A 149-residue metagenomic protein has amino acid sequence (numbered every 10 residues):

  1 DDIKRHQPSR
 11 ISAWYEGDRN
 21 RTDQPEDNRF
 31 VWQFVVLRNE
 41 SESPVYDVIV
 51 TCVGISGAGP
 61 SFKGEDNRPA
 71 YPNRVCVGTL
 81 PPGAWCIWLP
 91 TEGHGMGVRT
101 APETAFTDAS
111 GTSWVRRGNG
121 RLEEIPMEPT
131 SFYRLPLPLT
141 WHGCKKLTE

Functional and structural regions predicted by a protein language model:
D1-H6, G93, R116-N119, E128-P129: N-terminal capping/linker segments that flank leucine-rich repeat
D1-Y46, T51-G59: Membrane-proximal alpha-helical anchors
Q33-V35, V48, I87-W88, T100-T104 (+1 more regions): Hydrophobic residues positioned within well-ordered beta-strands of beta-sheet architectures
G54-S56, F106-G111: Beta-strand elements of well-folded, non-transmembrane domains
G57-G95: Intrinsically disordered, low-complexity Pro/Gly/Ser/Thr-rich segments with frequent PxxP/GP/PP motifs and embedded
G95-A109: Short, surface-exposed ligand- or partner-binding patches at beta-edge/loop junctions that are enriched in aromatics
A109-E149: Acidic, serine/threonine- and proline-rich intrinsically disordered appendage/tail regions
